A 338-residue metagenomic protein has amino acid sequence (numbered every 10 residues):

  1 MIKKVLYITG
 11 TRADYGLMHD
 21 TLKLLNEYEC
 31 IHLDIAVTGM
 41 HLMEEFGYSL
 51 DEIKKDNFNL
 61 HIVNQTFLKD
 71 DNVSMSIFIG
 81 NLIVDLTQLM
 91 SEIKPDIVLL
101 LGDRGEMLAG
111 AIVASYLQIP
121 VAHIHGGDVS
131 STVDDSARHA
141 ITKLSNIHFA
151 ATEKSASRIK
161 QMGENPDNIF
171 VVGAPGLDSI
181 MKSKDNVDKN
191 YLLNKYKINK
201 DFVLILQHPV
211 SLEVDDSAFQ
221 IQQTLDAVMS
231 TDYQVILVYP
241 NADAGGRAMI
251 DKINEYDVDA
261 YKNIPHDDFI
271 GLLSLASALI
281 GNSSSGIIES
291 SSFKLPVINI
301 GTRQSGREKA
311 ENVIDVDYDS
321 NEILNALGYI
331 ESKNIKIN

Functional and structural regions predicted by a protein language model:
K4-T9, D14-N26, T66-P166: Active-site and donor-binding regions of nucleotide-sugar-utilizing enzymes
I8-T9, L42-E45, L144-S217: A nucleotide-sugar donor-handling region in carbohydrate enzymes
Y28-D34, T231-V235: A generic structural motif
H32-M75, D85: Conserved nucleotide-sugar phosphate-binding/catalytic loop shared by glycosyltransferases and other
D34-G39, H148-F149, I236-P240: Short internal beta-strands
I53, V187-L275: Donor-nucleotide binding loops and adjacent catalytic segments primarily of GT-B fold Leloir glycosyltransferases
L100-L101, H148, P265-E308: A donor-sugar binding/catalytic signature common to diverse glycosyltransferases and related nucleotide-sugar
S305-Y329, N338: Change "using UDP/GDP/dTDP sugars" to "using nucleotide sugars
